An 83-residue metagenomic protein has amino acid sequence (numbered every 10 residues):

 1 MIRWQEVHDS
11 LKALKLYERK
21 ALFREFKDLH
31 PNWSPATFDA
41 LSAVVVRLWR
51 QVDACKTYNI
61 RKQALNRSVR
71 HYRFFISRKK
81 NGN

Functional and structural regions predicted by a protein language model:
M1-A13: General nucleic-acid-binding
L14-T37: Short, Lys/Arg-enriched anionic-surface-contact patches
W33-W49: Short, amphipathic alpha-helical "recognition" segments used to contact nucleic acids or chromatin
D53-Y58: Short alpha-helical "recognition helix" segments of helix-turn-helix
Q63: Key DNA-contact positions within bacterial/archaeal DNA-binding proteins
H71: Alpha-helical DNA-recognition elements
F75-N83: Short Lys/Arg-enriched helix C-cap and helix-to-coil transition segments that create basic nucleic-acid-contact patches
